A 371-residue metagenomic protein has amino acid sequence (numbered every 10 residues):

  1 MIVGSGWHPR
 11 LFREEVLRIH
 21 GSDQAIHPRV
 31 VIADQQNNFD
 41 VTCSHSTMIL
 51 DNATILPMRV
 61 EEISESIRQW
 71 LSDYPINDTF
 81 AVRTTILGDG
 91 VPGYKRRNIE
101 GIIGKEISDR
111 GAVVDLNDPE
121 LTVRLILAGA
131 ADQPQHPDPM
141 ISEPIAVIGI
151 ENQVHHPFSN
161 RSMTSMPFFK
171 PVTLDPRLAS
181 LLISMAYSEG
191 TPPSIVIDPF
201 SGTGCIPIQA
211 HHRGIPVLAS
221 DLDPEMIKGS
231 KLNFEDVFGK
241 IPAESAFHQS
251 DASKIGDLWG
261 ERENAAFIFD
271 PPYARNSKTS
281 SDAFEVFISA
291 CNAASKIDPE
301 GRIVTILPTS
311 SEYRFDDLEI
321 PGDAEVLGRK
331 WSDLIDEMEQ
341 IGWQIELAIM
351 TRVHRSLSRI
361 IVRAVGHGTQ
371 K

Functional and structural regions predicted by a protein language model:
M1-D51, E62, G88-Y94, N98 (+1 more regions): Class I S-adenosyl-L-methionine-dependent methyltransferase catalytic core
I19, S66-W70, I102, E106 (+1 more regions): Residues that form generic nucleotide/phosphate-binding pockets
M58-I76: An N-terminal amphipathic alpha-helical segment
I76-T79, P193: Phosphate-coordination loops involved in phosphoryl transfer and adenosine-cofactor binding
G90-V113: Short, hydrophobic/π-rich interface segment
A112-L121: Interaction modules related to DNA damage response and DNA replication/repair
